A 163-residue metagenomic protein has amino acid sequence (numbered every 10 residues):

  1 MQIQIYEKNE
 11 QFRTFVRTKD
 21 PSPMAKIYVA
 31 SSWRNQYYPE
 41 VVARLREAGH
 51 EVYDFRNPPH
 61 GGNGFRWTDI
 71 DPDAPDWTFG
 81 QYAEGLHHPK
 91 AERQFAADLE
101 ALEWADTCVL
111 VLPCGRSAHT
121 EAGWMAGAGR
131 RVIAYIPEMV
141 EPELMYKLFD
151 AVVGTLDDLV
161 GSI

Functional and structural regions predicted by a protein language model:
I3-I163: Conserved catalytic or regulatory cores that recognize and/or transform ribose-phosphate-containing ligands
